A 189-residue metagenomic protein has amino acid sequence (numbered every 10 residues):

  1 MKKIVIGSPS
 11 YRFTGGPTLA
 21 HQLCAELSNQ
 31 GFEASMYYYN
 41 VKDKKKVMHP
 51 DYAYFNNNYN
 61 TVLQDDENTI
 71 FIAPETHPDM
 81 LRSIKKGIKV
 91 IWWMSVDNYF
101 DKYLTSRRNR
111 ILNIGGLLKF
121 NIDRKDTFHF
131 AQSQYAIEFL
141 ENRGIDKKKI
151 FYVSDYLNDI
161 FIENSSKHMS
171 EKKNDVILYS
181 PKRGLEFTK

Functional and structural regions predicted by a protein language model:
M1-I70, F139, K149: N-terminal pre-catalytic "stem/leader" segment of glycosyltransferase-like enzymes
P9-F13, N40-K44, T76-D79, M94-Y99 (+3 more regions): Short, solvent-exposed loop/turn segments at secondary-structure junctions
G15, L19, I72, R110-I111 (+1 more regions): Soluble or luminal CAZymes and related metallo-dependent hydrolases
L19, I122-D123, F128-K189: Conserved catalytic-core segment of nucleotide-activated headgroup transferases in glycan assembly
Q30, S83-I84, R143: Alpha-helix C-cap/termination motif
S35-Y38, D101-S106, K119-R124, H129 (+1 more regions): Short C-terminal domain-edge/linker segments immediately following a structured domain
S35-Y38, N68-E75, V90-W92, F128-S133 (+1 more regions): Short, hydrophobic beta-strand segments that form beta-sheet elements in well-ordered domains
D43-I122: Extended catalytic core of nucleotide-activated donor transferases of GT-like folds
